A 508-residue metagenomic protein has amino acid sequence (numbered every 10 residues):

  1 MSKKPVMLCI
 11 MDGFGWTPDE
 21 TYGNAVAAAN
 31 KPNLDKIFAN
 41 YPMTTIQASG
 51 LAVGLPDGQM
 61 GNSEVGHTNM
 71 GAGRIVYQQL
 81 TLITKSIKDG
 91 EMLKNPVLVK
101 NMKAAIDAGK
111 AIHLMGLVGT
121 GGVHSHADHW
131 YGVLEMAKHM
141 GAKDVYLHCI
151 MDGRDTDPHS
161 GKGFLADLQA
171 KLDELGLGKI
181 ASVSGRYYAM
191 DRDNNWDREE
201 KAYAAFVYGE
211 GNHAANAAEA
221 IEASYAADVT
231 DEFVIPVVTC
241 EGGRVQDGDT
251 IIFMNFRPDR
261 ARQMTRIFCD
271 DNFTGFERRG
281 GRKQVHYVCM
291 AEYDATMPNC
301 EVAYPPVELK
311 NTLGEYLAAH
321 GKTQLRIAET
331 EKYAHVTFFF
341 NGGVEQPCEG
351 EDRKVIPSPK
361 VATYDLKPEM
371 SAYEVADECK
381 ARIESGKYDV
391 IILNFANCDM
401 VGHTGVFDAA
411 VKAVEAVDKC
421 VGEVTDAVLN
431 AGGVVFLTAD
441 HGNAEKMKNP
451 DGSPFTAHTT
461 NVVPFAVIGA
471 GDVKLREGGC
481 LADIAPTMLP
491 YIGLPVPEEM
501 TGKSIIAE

Functional and structural regions predicted by a protein language model:
M1-E508: Feature captures the catalytic ectodomains and active-site-proximal regions of enzymes that hydrolyze or transfer
